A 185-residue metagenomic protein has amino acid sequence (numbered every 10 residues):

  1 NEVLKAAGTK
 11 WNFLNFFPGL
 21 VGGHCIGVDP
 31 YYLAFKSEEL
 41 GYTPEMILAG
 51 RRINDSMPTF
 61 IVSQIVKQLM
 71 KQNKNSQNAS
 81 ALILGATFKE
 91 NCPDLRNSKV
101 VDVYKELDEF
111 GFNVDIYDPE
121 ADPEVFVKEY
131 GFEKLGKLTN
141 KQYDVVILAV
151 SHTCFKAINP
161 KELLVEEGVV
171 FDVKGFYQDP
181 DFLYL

Functional and structural regions predicted by a protein language model:
N1-L185: Structural/interface elements that position substrates and couple domains in central-metabolism enzymes
